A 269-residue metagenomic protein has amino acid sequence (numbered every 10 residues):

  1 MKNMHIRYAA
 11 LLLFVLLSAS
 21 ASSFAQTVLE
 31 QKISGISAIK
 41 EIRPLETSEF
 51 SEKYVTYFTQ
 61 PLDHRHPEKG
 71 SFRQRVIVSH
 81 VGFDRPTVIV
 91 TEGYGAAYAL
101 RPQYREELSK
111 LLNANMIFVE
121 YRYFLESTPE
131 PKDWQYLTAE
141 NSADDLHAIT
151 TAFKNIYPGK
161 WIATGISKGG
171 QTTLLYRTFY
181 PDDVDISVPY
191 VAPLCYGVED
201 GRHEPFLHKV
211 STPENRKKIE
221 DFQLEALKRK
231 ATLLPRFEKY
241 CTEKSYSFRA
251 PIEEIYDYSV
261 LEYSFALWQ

Functional and structural regions predicted by a protein language model:
M1-V28, L207-K218: Bacterial Sec-dependent N-terminal signal peptides
A25-N115: Catalytic-loop region of hydrolases
Y94, E120-F124, P193: Short beta-to-alpha linker loops that shape the active-site pocket of alpha/beta-hydrolase fold enzymes
Y123-W134: Glycine-rich "HGGG/HGxG" loop immediately N-terminal to the catalytic nucleophile of the alpha/beta-hydrolase
Y136-N155: Alpha/beta-hydrolase active-site loop
Y157-S167: Alpha/beta-hydrolase fold nucleophile elbow
G165-L175: Glycine-rich nucleophile elbow surrounding the catalytic serine of serine-hydrolase chemistry
L175-Q269: Alpha/beta-hydrolase
